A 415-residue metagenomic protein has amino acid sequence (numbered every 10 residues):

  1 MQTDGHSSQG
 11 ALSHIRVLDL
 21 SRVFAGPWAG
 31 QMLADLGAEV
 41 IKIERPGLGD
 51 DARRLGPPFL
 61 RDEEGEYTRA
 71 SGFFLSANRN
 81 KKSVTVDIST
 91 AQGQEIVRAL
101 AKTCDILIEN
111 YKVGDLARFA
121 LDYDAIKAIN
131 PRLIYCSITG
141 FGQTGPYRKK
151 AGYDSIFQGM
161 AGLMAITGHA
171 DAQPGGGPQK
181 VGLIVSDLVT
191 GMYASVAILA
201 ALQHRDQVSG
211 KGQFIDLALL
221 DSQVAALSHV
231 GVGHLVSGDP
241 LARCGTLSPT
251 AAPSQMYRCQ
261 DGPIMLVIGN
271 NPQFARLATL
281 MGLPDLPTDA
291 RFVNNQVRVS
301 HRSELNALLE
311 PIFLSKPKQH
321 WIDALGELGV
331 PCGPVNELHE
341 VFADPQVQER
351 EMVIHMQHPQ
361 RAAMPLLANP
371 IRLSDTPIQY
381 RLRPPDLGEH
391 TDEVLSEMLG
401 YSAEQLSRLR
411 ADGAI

Functional and structural regions predicted by a protein language model:
M1-A197, A201-Q207, D386, D392-I415: N-terminal helix-loop segment corresponding to the beta1-alpha1 unit of nucleotide/adenylate-binding folds
M1-R16, A242, R258, E340-I415: Terminal low-complexity tails and localization/encapsulation signals of metabolic enzymes
G47, F141-G142, L219-V224, D261-P263 (+3 more regions): Glycine-rich beta-alpha junction loops
G65-E66, F74, C244-P249, S254-M256 (+3 more regions): Short Gly/Pro-enriched turn/cap motifs at secondary-structure boundaries
P178-V189, G212-F214, C244-S254, P263-M265 (+2 more regions): A short glycine-threonine-serine/GTX helix/turn-capping micro-motif
L202-A242: Substrate-binding/catalytic subdomain of NAD(P)-dependent oxidoreductase enzymes
L247-L328, C332: Aromatic-enriched alpha-helical interface/lid elements that frame and gate functional surfaces
G326-V347: Conserved PLP cofactor-binding pocket of PLP-dependent enzymes
